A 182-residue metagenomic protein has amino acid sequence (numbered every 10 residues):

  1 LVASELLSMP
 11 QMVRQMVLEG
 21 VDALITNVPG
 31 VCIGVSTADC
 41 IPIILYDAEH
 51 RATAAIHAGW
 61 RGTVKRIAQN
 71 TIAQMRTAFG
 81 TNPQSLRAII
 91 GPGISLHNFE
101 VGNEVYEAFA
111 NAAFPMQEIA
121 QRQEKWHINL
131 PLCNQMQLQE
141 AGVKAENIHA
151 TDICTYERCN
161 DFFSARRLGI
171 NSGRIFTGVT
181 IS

Functional and structural regions predicted by a protein language model:
L1-S182: Active-site microenvironment for binding and transforming phosphate-containing groups
